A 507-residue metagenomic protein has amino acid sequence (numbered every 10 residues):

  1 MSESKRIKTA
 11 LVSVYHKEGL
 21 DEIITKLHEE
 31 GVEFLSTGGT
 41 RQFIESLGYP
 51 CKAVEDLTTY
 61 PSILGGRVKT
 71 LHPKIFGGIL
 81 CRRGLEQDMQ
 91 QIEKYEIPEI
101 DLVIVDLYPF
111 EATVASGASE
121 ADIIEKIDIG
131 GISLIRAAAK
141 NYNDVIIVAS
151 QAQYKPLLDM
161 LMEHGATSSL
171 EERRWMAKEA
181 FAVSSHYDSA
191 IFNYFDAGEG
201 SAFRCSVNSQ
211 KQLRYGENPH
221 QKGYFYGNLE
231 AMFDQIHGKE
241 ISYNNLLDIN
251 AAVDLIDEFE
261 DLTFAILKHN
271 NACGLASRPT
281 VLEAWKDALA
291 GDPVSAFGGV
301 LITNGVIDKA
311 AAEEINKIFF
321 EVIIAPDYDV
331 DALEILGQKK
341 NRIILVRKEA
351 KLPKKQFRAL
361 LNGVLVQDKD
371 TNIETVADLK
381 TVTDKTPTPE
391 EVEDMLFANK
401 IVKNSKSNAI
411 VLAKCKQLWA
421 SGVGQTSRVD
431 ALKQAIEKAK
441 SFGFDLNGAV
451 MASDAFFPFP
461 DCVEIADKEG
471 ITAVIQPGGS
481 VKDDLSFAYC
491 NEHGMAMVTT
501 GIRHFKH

Functional and structural regions predicted by a protein language model:
M1-L57: N-terminal glycine-/serine-/threonine-rich phosphate-binding loop
G39-F110: Glycine-rich nucleotide/cofactor/substrate-binding loop typically near the N-terminus or early in the first domain
R83-I132, R136-A138, K380, D384-P389: Active-site/ligand-binding-proximal alpha/beta "capping" segment
Y154-Y328, A332-I335, K339-K369, E391-A398 (+1 more regions): Active-site loops and adjacent core secondary-structure elements that bind or stabilize anionic groups
C273-P293, Q417-V463: Glycine- and Gly-Pro-enriched alpha-helical subdomains that act as flexible, kink-prone "lid/hinge" or packing modules
L301-I302, D308-K317, F442-D483: Cysteine/selenocysteine-centered motifs that mediate thiol-based redox chemistry or coordinate metal-sulfur cofactors
F320-A325, V330-I343, E464-H507: C-terminal binding/interaction regions
